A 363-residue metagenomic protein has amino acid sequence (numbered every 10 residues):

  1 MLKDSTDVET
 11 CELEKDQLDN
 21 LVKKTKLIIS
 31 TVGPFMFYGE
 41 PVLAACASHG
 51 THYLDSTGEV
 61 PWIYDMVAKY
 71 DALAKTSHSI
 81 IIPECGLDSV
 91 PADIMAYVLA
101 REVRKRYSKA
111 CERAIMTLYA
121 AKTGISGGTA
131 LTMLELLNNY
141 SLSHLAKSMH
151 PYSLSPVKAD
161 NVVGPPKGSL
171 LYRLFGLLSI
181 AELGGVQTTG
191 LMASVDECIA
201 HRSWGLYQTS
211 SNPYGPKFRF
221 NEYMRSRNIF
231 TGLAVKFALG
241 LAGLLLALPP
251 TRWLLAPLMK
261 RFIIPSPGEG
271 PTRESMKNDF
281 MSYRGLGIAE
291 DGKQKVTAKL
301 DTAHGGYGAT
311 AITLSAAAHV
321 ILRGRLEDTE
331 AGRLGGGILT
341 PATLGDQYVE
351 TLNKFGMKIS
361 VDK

Functional and structural regions predicted by a protein language model:
M1-L2: Glycine-rich phosphate-binding loop and adjoining beta1-alpha1-beta2 segment of Rossmann-like nucleotide-binding folds
V8-L27, T31-Y38: Conserved Rossmann-fold cofactor-binding substructure of NAD(P)-dependent oxidoreductases
K26-L27, H52, V296: Structural motif
P34, A44-I63: ADP-ribose/adenylate-binding Rossmann-like module
M36, V60-W62, G86-D93, K122-G124: Gly/Ser/Thr-rich loops at beta-strand to alpha-helix junctions that form or flank small-molecule/cofactor-binding
G39, T57-S79: Rossmann-fold NAD(P)-binding glycine/threonine-rich loop
T76-H78, Y97, R101-K363: C-terminal catalytic/substrate-binding lobe primarily of soluble NAD(P)-dependent oxidoreductases
